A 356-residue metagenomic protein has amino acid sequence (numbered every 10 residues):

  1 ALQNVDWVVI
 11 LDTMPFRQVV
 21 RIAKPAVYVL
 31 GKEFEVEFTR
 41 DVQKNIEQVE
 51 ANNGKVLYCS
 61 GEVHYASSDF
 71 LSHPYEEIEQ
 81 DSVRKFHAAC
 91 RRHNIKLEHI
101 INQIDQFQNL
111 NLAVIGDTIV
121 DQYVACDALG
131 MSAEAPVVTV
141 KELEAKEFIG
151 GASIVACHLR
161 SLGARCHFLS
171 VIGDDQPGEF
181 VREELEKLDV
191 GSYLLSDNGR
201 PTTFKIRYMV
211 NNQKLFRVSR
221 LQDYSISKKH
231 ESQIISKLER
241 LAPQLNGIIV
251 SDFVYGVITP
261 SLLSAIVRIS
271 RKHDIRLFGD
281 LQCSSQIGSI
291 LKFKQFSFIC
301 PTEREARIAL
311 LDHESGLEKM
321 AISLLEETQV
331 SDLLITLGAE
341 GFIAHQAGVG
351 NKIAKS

Functional and structural regions predicted by a protein language model:
A1-R92: Nucleotidyltransferase catalytic core that binds NTPs
V9, V29, A113-I115, R217 (+4 more regions): Structural motif
D12, G31-E33, S60-G61, D252 (+3 more regions): Short secondary-structure boundary segments
G31, L194-R200, R207-A242: Conserved phosphate-binding/catalytic loop of the ribokinase/pfkB sugar-kinase fold
C90-L129: Positively charged, low-complexity intrinsically disordered leader regions
L110, A133, V137-F204: Substrate-binding N-lobe of the ribokinase-like
L241-V257: Short acidic, glycine-rich surface-loop motifs adjacent to enzyme active sites
P260-K355: Conserved phosphate/ATP/ADP-binding segment of small-molecule kinases
